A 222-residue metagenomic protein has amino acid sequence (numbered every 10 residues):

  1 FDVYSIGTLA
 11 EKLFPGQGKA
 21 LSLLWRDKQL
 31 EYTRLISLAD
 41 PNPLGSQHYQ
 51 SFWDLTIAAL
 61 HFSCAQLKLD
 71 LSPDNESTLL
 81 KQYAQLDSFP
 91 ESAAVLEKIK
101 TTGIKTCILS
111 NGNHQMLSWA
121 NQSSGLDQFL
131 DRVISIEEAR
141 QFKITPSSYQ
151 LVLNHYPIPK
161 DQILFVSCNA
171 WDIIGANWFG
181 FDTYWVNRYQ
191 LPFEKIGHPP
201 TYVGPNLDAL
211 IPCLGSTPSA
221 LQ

Functional and structural regions predicted by a protein language model:
F1-L30: Active-site neighborhood of HAD-like aspartate-dependent phosphohydrolases
I6, L21, N75, L126-F129: Hydrophobic side chains within well-formed alpha-helices
G7, S22, R26, W53 (+2 more regions): An amphipathic alpha-helix signature
F14-L23, L67-S77, K160-D161: Short, surface-exposed acidic
Y32-S77: A metal-dependent, Asp-based hydrolase signature
W53-I57, L69-I108, S118, P146: Short, acidic loop-to-helix structural element flanking the phosphoryl-transfer center in phosphate-processing enzymes
A93, E97, L109, N113-H114 (+1 more regions): Asp-based, Mg2+/Mn2+-dependent phosphohydrolase catalytic module
